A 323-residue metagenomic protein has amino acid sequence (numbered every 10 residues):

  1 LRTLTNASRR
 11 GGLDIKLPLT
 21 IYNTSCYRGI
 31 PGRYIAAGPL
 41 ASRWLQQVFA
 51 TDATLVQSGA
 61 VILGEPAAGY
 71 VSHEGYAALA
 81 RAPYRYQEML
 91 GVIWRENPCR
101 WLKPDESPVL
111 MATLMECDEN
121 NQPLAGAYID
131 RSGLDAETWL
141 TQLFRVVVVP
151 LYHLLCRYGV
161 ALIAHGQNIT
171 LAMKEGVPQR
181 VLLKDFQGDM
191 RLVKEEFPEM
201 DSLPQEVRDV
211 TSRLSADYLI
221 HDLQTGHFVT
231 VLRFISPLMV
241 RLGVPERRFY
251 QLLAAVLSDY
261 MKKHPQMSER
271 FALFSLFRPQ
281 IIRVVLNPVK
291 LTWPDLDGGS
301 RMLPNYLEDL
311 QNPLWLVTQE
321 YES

Functional and structural regions predicted by a protein language model:
L1-V146, M173-S323: Nucleotide/phosphate-binding site architecture used for ATP/NTP-dependent chemistry
V148-Y152: Short C-lobe core helix of eukaryotic-like protein kinase catalytic domains
H153-Y158: Protein kinase catalytic-loop region centered on the HRD/HxD motif
G159-A172: A short glycine-rich, hydrophobically flanked beta-strand micro-motif that places a catalytic Asp/Glu for divalent metal
